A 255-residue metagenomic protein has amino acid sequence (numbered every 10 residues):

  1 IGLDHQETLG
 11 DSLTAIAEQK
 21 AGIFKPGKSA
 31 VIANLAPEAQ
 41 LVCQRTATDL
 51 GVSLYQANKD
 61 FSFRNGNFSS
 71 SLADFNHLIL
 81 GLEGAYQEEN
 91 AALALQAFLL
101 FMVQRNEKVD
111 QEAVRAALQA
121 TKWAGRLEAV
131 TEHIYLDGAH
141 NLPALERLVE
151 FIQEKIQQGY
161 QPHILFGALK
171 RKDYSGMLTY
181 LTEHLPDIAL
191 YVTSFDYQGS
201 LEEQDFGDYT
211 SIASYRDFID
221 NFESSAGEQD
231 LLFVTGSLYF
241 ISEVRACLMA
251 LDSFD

Functional and structural regions predicted by a protein language model:
I1-G2, A15, D74-A189: Nucleotide phosphate-binding/pyrophosphate-handling subdomain across enzymes that bind or process nucleotide phosphates
I1-L78, A91, L95-E112: Acidic, Mg2+-coordinating active-site environments of NTP-dependent enzymes
S29, H133, H163, L231-F233: Hydrophobic "anchor" residues on beta-strands that sit immediately upstream of conserved functional sites
V31-N34, L136-D137, L165-F166, G236: Small/polar loops that bind or transfer phosphate-bearing groups
A33-Y55, G66, D173-F233: C-terminal helical cap/extension that packs against the catalytic core of soluble nucleotide-cofactor enzymes
A39-V42, A144-R147, G176, E243-V244: Phosphate- and divalent-cation-binding pockets in alpha/beta enzyme and binding domains that engage nucleotide-derived
A168-K170, D196, L238: Residue-level signal for short, function-critical loop segments
L238, E243-D255: Glycine/aspartate-rich loop-and-adjacent alpha/beta segment that forms the canonical ThDP
